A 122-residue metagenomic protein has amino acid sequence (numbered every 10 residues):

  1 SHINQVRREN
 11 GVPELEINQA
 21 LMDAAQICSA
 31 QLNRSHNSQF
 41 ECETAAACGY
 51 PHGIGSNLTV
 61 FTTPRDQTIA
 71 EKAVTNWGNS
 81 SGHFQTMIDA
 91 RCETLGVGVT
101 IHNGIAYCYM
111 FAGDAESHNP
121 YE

Functional and structural regions predicted by a protein language model:
S1-R34: A short alpha-helix/helix-coil micro-patch that ends at or immediately precedes a cysteine
I3-N4, Q26-N33, T59, V74-G78 (+1 more regions): Non-transmembrane alpha-helical segments in soluble domains of secreted/periplasmic/extracellular proteins
R7, A25, L58, F111-A112: Bulky hydrophobic/aromatic "packing anchor" residues in well-ordered structure
R8-I17, G55-V74: Second-shell loop/turn segments in exported
D23-T68: Short, surface-exposed glycine/acidic/tryptophan-bearing loops
P64-E122: Disulfide-stabilized extracellular recognition modules
